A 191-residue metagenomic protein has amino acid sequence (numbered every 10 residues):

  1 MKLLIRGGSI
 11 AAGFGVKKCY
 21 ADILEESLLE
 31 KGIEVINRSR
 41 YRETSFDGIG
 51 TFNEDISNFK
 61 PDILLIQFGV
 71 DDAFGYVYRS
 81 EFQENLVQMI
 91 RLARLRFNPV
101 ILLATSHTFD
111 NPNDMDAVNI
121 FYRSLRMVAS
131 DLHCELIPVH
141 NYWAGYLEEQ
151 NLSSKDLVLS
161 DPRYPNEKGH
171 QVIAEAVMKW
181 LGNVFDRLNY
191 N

Functional and structural regions predicted by a protein language model:
M1-Y41, F46, T51-K60: Serine-esterase "nucleophile elbow" of acetyl-processing enzymes
D22-K31, G50-N191: Alpha-helical cap/lid subdomain in secreted, periplasmic, or secretory-pathway luminal O-acyl-processing enzymes
